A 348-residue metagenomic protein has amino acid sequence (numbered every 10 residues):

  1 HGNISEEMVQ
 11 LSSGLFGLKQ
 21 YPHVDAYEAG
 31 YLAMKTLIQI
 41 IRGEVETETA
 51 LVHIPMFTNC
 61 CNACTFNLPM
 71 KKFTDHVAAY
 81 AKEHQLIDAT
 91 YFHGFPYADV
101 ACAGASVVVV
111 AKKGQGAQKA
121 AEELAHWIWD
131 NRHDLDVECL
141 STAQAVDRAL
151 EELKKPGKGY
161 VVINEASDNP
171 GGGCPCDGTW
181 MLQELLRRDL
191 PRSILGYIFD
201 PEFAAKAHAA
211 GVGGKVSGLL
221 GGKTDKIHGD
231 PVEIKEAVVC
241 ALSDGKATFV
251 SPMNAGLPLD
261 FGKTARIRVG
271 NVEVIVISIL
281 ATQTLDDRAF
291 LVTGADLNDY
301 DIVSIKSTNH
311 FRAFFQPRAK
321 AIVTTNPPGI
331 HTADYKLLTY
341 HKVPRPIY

Functional and structural regions predicted by a protein language model:
H1-E44, Y160, N164-L182, L186 (+1 more regions): Active-site histidine-anchored catalytic micro-motif
G2, M8-Y97, A255-L257: Cap/lid and interdomain-hinge subdomains that line or gate substrate/regulatory clefts in soluble alpha/beta enzymes
L11-S13, D177-W180, G211-G213, R318-I322: Short secondary-structure boundary/capping segments
L15-G17, V216-G218, V323-N326: Short hydrophobic/aromatic-enriched beta-strand-loop microsegments
K19-H23, L220-K223, P328-I330: Short, acidic/turn-prone active-site loops that include or flank metal/cofactor- and phosphate-binding residues
T58-V272, I277-S278: Hard-cation-handling environments
W129, K246-Y348: Extended hydrophobic packing segments that form well-structured cores
